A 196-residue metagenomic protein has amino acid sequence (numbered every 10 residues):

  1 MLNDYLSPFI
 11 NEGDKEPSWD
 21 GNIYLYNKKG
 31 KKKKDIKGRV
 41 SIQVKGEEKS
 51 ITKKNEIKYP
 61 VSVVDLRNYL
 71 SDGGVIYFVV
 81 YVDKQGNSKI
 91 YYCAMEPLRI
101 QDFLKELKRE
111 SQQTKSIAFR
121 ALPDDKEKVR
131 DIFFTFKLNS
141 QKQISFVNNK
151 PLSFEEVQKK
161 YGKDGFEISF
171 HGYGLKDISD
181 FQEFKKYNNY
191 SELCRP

Functional and structural regions predicted by a protein language model:
M1-P60: Catalytic centers of nucleases
Y5, Y24-Y26, Y59, Y69 (+6 more regions): Sequence-level detector for tyrosine residue identity
G13, K34, L70, K84 (+1 more regions): A generic structural signal for short, solvent-exposed coil/turn residues that cap or connect secondary-structure
E16-S18, K37, G73, K163 (+1 more regions): A general secondary-structure signal for short beta-strands and their flanking turns/coil in non-transmembrane regions
K37-D102: Elongated alpha-helical scaffolds
K49-K53, N68-G73, L104-E110, A118-L122 (+1 more regions): Short, surface-exposed, polar/charged, turn-prone segments marking secondary-structure boundaries
C93-I132: Compact, glycine/acidic-enriched structural inserts
F119-P196: Charge-rich interaction segments
